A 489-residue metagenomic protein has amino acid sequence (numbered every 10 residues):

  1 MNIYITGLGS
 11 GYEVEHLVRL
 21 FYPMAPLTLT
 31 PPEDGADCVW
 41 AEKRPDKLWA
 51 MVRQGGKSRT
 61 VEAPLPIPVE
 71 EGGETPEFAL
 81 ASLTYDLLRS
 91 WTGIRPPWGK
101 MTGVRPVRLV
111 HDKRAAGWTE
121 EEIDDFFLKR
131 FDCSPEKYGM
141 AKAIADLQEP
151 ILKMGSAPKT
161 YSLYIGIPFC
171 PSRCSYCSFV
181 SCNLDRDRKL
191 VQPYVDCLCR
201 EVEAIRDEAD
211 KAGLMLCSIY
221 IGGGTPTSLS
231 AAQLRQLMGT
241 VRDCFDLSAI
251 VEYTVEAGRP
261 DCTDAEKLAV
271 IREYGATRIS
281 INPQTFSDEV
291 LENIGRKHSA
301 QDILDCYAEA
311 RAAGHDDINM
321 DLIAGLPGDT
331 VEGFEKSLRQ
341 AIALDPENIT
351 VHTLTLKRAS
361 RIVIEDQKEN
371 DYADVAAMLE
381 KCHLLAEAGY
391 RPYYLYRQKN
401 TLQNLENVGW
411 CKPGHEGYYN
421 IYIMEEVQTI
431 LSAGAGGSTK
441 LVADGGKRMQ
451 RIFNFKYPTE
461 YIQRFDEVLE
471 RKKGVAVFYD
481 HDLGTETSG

Functional and structural regions predicted by a protein language model:
M1-R108, D112-A116, E120, L198 (+1 more regions): Radical SAM enzyme core and accessory elements
A50-V52, I165, I279-I281: Short beta-strand motif preference
W91-R95, A115-L163: N-terminal [4Fe-4S]-dependent radical SAM core
A143-I144, Y176, V255: Key residue(s) within conserved catalytic/signature motifs
K159-V195: Canonical Radical SAM [4Fe-4S] cluster-binding loop centered on the CxxxCxxC motif and its immediate flanking residues
S181-E380: Conserved non-cysteine loop/helix-boundary elements of the Radical SAM core domain that shape
L214-M215, I219-G223, T401-N407, E470-G489: Amphipathic, soluble alpha/beta structural segments
L304-D317, L326-T459: A structural motif corresponding to the C-terminal lobe/cap of the Radical SAM core domain
